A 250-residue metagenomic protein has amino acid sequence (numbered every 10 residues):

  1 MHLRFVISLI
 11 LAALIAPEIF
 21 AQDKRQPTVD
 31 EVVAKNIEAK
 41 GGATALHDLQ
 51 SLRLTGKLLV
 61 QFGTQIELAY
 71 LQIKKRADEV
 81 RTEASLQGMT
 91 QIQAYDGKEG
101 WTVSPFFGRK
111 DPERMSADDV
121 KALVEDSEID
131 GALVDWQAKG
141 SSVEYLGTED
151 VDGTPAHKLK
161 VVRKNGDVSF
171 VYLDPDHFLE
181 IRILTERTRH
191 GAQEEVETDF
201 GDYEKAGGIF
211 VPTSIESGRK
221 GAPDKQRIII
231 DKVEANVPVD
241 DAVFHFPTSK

Functional and structural regions predicted by a protein language model:
M1-F5: Positively charged n-region of N-terminal signal peptides that target proteins for export
V6-E18: Bacterial N-terminal signal peptides
A21, Q87-M89, D152-P247: Gly/Pro-enriched, hydrophobic low-complexity segments that function as extracytoplasmic propeptides/linkers
K24-R25, D30-G108, G140-G147: N-terminal mature ectodomain segment of secretory-pathway/periplasmic proteins
L58-Q65, R81-L86, D130-G140, K160-K164 (+1 more regions): Short, solvent-exposed secondary-structure boundary motifs
L68-L71, Q93-G97, D111-D119, L173 (+2 more regions): Short amphipathic beta-strand/extended segments with alternating polar/hydrophobic composition
W101-D130: Acidic/charged, solvent-exposed loop-and-adjacent secondary-structure segments enriched in E/D, K/R, S/T, and G/P
A122-K160, L179-R182: Short, conserved active-site entrance elements at the starts or edges of catalytic domains
